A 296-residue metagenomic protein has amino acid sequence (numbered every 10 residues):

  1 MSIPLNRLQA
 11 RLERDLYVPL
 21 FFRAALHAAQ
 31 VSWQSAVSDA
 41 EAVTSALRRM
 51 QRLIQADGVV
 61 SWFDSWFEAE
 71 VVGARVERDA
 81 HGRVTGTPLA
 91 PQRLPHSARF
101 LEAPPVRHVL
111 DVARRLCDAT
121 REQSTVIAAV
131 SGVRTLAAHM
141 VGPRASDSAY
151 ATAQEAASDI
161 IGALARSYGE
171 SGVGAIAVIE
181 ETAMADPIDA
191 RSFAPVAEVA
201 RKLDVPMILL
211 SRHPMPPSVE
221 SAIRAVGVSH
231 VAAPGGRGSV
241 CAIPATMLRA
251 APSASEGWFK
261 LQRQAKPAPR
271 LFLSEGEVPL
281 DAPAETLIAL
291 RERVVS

Functional and structural regions predicted by a protein language model:
M1, R11-D111: Alpha/beta catalytic barrel-like cores
L5-N6, T44-R48, L110-C117, A165 (+4 more regions): Generic structural signal for well-ordered alpha-helices, preferentially at hydrophobic/aromatic core positions
R7-L8, D204-S296: Catalytic-face loop-and-helix region of soluble metabolic enzyme cores
L12-L16, Q55-G58, R121-V126, G172-G174 (+3 more regions): Short, well-ordered coil/turn segments that N-cap beta-strands
A29-V43, P143-I160, M247-S253: Active-site mouth loops of central-metabolism enzymes
A42-D64, A163-A175, V199, S221-P234: Catalytic domains of carbohydrate-active enzymes, especially glycoside hydrolases
A74-Y168: Active-site-proximal, glycine-rich beta->alpha crossover segments in alpha/beta enzymes that shape flexible
R144-Y150, E155-I176, P187, F193-E198 (+1 more regions): Alpha/beta enzyme core
